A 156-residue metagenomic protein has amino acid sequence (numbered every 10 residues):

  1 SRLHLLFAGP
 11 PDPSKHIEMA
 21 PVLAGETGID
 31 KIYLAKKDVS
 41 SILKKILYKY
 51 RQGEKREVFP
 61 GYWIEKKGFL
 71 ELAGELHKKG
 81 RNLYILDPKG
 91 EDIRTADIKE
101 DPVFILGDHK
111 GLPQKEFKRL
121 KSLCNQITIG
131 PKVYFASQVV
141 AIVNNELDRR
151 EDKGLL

Functional and structural regions predicted by a protein language model:
S1-I85: RNA substrate-binding interface of SAM-dependent RNA methyltransferases
P10, G90, K110: Short, glycine/serine-rich, charged loops/turns that create anion-binding and catalytic segments at active sites
E75-R81, D97-D101, S122: Flexible, charged surface loops at secondary-structure boundaries
N82-P88, F104-G107: Short, hydrophobic beta-strand segments that form beta-sheet elements in well-ordered domains
P88-G90, R94-D101, N144-R149, K153: Catalytic cores of processing enzymes, dominated by hydrolases/peptidases, characterized by acidic/His-rich
I93-D108, Q114-F117: Strongly charged, low-complexity linkers/loops
L106-G111, T128-K132: Glycine-centered small-residue hotspots that permit tight backbone geometry or close packing
E116-L156: Structured adenosyl-cofactor binding patch, chiefly the S-adenosyl-L-methionine
